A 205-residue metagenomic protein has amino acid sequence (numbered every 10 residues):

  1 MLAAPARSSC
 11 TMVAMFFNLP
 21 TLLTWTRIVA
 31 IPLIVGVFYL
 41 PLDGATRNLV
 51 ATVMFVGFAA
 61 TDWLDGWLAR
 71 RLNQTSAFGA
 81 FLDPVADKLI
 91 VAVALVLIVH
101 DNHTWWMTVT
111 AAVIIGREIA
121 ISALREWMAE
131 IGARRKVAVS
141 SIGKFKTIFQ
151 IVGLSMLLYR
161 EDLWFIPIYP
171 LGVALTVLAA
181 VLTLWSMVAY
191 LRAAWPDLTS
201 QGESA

Functional and structural regions predicted by a protein language model:
P5-A205: Alpha-helical transmembrane bundles and membrane-interface segments of multipass inner-membrane proteins
